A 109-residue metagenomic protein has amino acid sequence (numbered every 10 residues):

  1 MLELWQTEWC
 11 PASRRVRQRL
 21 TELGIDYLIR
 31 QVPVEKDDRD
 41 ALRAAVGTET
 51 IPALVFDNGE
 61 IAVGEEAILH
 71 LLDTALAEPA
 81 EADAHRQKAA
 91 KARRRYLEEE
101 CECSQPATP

Functional and structural regions predicted by a protein language model:
M1-E8, A12-P109: GST-like domain detector, emphasizing the conserved glutathione-binding G-site in the N-terminal thioredoxin-like
